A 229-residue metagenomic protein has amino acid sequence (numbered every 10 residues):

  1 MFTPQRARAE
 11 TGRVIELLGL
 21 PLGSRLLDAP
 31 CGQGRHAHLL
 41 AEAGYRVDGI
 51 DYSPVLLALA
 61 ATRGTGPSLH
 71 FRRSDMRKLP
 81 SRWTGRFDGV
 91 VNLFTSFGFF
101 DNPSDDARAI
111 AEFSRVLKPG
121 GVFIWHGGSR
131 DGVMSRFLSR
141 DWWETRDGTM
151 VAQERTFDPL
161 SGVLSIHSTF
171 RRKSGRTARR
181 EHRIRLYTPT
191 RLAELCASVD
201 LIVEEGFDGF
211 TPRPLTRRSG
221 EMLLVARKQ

Functional and structural regions predicted by a protein language model:
M1-S24: Conserved class I S-adenosyl-L-methionine
R25, R35-L79: Class I SAM-dependent methyltransferase SAM/SAH-binding core
P30-G34: Class I SAM-dependent methyltransferase "Motif I" SAM/SAH-binding loop
S81-G89: A short acidic, Gly/Pro-enriched loop at the edge of an enzyme's catalytic core that lines a small-molecule cofactor
D88-S104: A short SAM/SAH-binding and catalytic strip from SAM-dependent methyltransferases
A107-P119: A short glycine-rich, Lys/Arg-flanked "PGG" loop and its adjoining helix->strand segment in the class I
I124-L195: SAM-dependent methyltransferase
P189-Q229: C-terminal lobe and adjacent flexible extensions of AdoMet/dcAdoMet transferase-like proteins
